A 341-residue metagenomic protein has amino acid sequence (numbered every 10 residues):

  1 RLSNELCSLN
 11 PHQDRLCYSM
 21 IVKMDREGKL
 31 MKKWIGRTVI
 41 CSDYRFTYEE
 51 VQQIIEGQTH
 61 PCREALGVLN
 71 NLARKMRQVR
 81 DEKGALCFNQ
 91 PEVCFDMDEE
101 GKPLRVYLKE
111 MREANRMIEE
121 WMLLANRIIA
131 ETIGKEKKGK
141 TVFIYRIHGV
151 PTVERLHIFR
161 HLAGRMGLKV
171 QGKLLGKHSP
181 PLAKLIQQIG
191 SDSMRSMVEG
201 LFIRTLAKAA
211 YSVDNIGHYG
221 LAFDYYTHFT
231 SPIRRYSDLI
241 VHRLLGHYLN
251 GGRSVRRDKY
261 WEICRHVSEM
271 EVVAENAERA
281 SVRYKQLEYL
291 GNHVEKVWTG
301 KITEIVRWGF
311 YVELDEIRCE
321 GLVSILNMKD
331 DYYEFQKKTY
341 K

Functional and structural regions predicted by a protein language model:
R1-Y340: Electropositive polyanion-binding surfaces
